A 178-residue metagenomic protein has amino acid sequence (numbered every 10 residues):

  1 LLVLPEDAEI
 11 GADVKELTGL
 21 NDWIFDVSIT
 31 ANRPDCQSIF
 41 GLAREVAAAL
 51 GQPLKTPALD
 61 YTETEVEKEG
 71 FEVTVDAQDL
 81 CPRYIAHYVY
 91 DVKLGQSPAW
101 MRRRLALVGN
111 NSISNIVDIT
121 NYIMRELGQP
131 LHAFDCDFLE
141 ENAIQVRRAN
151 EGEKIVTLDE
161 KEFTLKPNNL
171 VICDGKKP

Functional and structural regions predicted by a protein language model:
L1-P178: RNA/tRNA-interacting regions in translation and RNA-turnover enzymes
